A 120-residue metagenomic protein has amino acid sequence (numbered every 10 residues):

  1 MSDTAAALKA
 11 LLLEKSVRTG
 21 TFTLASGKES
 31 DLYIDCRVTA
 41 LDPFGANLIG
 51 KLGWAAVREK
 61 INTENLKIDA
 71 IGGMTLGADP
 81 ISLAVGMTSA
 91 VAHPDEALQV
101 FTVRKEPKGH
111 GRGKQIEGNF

Functional and structural regions predicted by a protein language model:
M1-T63: Active-site-facing substrate-recognition patch
G27, I71, V100: Conserved hydrophobic/aromatic pocket- or pore-lining residues that grip, position, or stack substrates in active sites
L32, D79-S82: Short active-site-adjacent helix-start/loop capping segments
C36-R37, M74-T75, V103-E106: Fold-independent oxyanion-binding glycine-rich loops and adjacent beta-strand/coil segments at enzyme active sites
A40-P43, D79, H110: Loop/helix-junction capping segments adjacent to catalytic residues or to phosphate/diphosphate-binding pockets
G45, G72-G73, G109-R112: Glycine-centered small-residue hotspots that permit tight backbone geometry or close packing
E64-G77: Short glycine-rich phosphate-binding loop at a beta-alpha junction
S82-F120: Short, glycine/charge-rich flexible loops or terminal/linker lids adjacent to PRPP-binding catalytic cores
